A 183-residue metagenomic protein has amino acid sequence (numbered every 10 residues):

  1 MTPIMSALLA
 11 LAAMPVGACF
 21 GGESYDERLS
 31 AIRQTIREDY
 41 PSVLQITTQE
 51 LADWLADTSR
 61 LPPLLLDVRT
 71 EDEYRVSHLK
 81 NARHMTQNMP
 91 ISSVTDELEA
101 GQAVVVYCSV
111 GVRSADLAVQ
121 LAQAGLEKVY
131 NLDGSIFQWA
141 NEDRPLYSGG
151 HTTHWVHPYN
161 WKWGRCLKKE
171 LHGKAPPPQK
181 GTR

Functional and structural regions predicted by a protein language model:
M1-I4: Positively charged n-region of N-terminal signal peptides that target proteins for export
S6-Q49, W54, R75-Q102, A115-R183: Rhodanese-like catalytic fold shared by cysteine-dependent sulfurtransferases and DSP/PTP-type phosphatases
L51, L64-R69: Short hydrophobic beta-strand that contains or immediately precedes a catalytic carboxylate
L61-P63, G101-A103: A general structural motif
Y107: Short, surface-exposed ligand- or partner-binding patches at beta-edge/loop junctions that are enriched in aromatics
G111-V112: Residue-level detector of alpha-helix initiation sites
